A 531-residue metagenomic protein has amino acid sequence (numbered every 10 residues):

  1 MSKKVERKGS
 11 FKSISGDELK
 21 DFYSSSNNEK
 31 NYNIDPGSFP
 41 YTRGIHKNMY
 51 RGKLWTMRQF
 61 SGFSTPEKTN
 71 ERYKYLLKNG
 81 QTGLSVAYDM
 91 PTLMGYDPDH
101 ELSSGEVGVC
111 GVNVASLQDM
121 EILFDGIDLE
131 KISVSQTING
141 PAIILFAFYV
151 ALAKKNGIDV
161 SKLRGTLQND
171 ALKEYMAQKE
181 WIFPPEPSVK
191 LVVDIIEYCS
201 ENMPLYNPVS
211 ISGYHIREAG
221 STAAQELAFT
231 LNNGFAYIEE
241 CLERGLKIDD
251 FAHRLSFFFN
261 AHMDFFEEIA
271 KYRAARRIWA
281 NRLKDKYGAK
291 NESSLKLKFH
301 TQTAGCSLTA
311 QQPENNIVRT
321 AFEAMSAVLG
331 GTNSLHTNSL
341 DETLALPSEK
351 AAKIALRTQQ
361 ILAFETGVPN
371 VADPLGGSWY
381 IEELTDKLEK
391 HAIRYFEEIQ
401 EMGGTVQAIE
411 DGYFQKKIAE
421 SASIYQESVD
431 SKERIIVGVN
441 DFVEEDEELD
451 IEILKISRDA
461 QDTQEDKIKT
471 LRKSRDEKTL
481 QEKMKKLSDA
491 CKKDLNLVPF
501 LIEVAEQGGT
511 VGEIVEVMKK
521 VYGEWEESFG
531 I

Functional and structural regions predicted by a protein language model:
M1-H262, E267, K286, S293-H300 (+3 more regions): Catalytic alpha/beta active-site cores
S2-N28, D35, F39-T42, M90 (+3 more regions): Flexible, glycine-rich loop/tail regions that form catalytic "lids" or insertion modules at the edges of active sites
P36, S64-E71, V114-Q118, G140-A147 (+17 more regions): Conserved active-site and cofactor/substrate-binding residues in soluble primary-metabolism enzymes
T82, D125-L129, A151-D159, V193-L205 (+14 more regions): Generic secondary-structure signature for well-ordered alpha-helical cores
G95-Y96, L172, A345-P347, I418 (+1 more regions): Short Asp/Glu-rich motifs
G105-G108, I182-E186, A355-R357, S428-S431 (+1 more regions): Short, structured secondary-structure boundary patches
V160-K162, L191, L346, S528-I531: Catalytic or ion-translocation cores adjacent to nucleophile or general acid/base/metal-coordination motifs in diverse
S212, A228-Y237, H253-G438: Active-site capping/gating regions of soluble enzymes
